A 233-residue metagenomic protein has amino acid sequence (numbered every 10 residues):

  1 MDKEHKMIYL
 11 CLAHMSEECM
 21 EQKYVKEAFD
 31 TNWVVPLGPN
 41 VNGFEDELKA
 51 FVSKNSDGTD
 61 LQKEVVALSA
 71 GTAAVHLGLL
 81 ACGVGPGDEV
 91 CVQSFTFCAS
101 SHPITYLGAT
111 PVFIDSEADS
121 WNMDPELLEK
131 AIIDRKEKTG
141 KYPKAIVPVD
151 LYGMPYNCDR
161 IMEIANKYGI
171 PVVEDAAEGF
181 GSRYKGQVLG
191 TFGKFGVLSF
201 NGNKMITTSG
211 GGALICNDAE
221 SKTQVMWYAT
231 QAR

Functional and structural regions predicted by a protein language model:
M1-A81, G85, E129, P148 (+1 more regions): Conserved PLP-binding active-site segment in aminotransferase class I/II-type PLP enzymes
L48, A74, V90-Q93, I104 (+2 more regions): Hydrophobic alpha-helical segments that mediate membrane insertion or helix-helix packing
V66, C91, V112, P171-V173 (+1 more regions): Structural detector of well-ordered beta-strand residues that form the stable sheet scaffold of enzyme domains
H76-D134: Conserved PLP-anchoring active-site segment centered on the Schiff-base-forming lysine
A81, R183, V225-Y228: Residue-level signal for well-ordered alpha-helical positions
S100, I161, V225: Aromatic/hydrophobic pocket-lining residues that form π-stacking "cages" and hydrophobic walls in ligand
D119-T208, A213-K222: Active-site phosphate-binding strand-loop segment of PLP-dependent enzymes
E220-R233: Active-site C-terminal subdomain of aminotransferase-like
